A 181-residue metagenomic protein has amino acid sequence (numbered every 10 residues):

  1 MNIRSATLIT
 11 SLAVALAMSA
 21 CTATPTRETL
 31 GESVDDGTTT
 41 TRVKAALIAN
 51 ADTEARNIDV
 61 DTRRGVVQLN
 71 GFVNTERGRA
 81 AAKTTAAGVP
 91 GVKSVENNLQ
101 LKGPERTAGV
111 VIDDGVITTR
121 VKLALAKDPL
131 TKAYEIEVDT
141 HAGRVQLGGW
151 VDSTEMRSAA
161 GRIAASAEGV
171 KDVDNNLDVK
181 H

Functional and structural regions predicted by a protein language model:
M1-H181: N-terminal targeting leaders
